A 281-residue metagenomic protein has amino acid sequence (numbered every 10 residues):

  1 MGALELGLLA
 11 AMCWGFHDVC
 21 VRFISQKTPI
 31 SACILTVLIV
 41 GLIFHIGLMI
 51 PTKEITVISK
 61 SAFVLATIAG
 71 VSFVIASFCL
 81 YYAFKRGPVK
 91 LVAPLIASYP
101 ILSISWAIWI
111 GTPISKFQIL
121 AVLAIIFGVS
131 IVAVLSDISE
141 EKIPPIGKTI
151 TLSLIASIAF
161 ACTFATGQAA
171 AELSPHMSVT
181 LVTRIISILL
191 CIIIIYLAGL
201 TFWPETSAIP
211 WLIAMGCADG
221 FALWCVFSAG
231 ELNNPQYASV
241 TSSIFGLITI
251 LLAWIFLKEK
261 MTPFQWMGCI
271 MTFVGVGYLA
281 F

Functional and structural regions predicted by a protein language model:
M1-C13, C20-T67, S77-G87, L135-L152 (+4 more regions): Membrane-interface interhelical linkers
G15, V19, I46, G70-F78 (+8 more regions): Hydrophobic/small/kink-forming positions within alpha-helical transmembrane segments of polytopic membrane proteins
C33-I34, V179-T180, A238: Juxtamembrane helix-start motifs in multi-pass secondary transporters
V40, H45, S105-I108, F117-S136 (+1 more regions): Hydrophobic transmembrane alpha-helices of multi-pass small-molecule transport proteins
V40-F44, L95-W109, I186-L190, A222-C225 (+2 more regions): Alpha-helical transmembrane segments of compact multi-pass small-molecule transporters, enriched in specific families
H45-I55, S103-Q118, I158-L173, D219-Q236 (+1 more regions): Hydrophobic alpha-helical transmembrane segments in multi-pass integral membrane proteins
L80, P100-L120, I193-G199, G246-M267: C-terminal transmembrane-helix exit sites in multi-pass transporters
P145-S178, I213: Selected transmembrane alpha-helices and immediately adjacent juxtamembrane segments of polytopic inner-membrane
